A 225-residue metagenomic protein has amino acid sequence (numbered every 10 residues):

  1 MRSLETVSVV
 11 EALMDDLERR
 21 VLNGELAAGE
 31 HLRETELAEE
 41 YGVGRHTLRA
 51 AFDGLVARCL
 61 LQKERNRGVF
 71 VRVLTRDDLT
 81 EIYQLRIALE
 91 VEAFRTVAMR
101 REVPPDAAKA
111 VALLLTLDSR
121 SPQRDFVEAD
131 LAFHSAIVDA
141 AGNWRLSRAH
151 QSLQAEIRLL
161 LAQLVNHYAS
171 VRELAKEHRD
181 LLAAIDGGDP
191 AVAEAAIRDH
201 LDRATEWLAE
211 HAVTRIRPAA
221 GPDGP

Functional and structural regions predicted by a protein language model:
M1-E102, T205, E210-P225: Short linear motifs at protein or domain termini
M1-R2, G29, L74, L117-D118 (+2 more regions): Short amphipathic alpha-helical segments at helix-loop
E5, S121-R124, A169: Short, surface-exposed alpha-helical recognition segments that flank or form part of ligand/macromolecule-binding
S8, P105, A169-R172: Short helix-capping and inter-helix turn/linker motifs at the boundaries of alpha-helical repeat units
E40, Y168-P225: C-terminal regulatory/effector modules of DNA-binding transcriptional regulators
A57-Q62, L153-A155, A169-R172: Mobile beta-alpha loop/short-helix "lid" or hinge segments that flank ligand
E90, D130, D189: Acidic active-site catalytic centers that drive phospho-/nucleotidyl reactions and related ester hydrolyses
M99-Q163, L174-A183, V192-D202: Conserved amphipathic alpha-helical segments that form helical-bundle/coiled-coil interaction surfaces
